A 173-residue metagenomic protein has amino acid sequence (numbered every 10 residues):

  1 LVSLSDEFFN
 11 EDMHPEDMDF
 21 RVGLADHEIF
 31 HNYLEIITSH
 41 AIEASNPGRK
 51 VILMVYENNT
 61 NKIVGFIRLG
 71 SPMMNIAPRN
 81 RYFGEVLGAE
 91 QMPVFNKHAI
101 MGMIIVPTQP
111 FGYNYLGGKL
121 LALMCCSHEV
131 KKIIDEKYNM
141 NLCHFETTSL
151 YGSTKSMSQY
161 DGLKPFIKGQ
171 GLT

Functional and structural regions predicted by a protein language model:
L1-K62: Low-complexity, highly charged intrinsically disordered N-terminal segments that act as targeting/localization
G23, H27-H31, R49-V51, E57-T173: Acyl-donor binding region in acyl/amide transferases
